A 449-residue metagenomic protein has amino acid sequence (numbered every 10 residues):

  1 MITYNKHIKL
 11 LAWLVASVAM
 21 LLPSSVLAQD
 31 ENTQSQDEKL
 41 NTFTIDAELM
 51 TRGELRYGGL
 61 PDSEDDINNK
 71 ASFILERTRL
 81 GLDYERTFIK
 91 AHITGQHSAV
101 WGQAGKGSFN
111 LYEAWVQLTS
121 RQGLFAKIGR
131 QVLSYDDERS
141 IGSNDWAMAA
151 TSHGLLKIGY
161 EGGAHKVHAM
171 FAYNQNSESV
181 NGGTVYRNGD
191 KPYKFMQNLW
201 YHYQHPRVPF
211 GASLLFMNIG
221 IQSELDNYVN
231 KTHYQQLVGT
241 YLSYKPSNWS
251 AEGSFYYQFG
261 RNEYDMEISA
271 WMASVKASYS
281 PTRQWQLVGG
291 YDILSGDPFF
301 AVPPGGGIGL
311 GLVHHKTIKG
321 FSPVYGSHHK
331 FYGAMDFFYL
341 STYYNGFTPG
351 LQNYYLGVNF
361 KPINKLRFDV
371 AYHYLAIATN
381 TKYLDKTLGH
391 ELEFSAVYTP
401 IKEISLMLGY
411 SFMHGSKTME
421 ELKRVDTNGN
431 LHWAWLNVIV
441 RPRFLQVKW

Functional and structural regions predicted by a protein language model:
I2-L14: Bacterial N-terminal signal peptides that target proteins for export
P23-S24: N-terminal signal peptide c-region/cleavage motif recognized by signal peptidases
A28-G129, L156-Y160, P206, Y234 (+6 more regions): Beta-barrel outer-membrane channel/assembly domains of diderm bacteria
Y57-E64, G102-F109, E138-D145, S179-N188 (+6 more regions): Outer-membrane beta-barrel translocator domains and adjoining extracellular loop/strand segments of Gram-negative
Y57-P61, G95, V132-S140, M170-G182 (+6 more regions): Flexible, solvent-exposed coil segments and beta strand-coil junctions, predominantly the extracellular/periplasmic
M148-L156, P192-Q197: Acidic, His- and aromatic-enriched active-site or binding-groove loops in soluble protein domains that engage sugars
K166-F255: Internal metal/ion-chelating core segments
Q258, M266-G357, E421-K423: Extracellular/periplasmic loop regions
